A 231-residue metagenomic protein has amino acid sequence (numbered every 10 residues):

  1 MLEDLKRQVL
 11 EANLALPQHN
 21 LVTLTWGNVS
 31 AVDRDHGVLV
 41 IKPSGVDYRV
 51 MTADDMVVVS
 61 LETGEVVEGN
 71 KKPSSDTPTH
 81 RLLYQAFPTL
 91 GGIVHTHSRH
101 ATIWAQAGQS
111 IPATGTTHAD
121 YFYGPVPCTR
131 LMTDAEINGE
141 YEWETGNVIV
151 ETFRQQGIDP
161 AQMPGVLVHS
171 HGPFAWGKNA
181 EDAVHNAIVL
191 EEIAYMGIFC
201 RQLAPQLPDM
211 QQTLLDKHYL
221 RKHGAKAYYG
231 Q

Functional and structural regions predicted by a protein language model:
M1-Q231: Glycine-rich flexible loops
